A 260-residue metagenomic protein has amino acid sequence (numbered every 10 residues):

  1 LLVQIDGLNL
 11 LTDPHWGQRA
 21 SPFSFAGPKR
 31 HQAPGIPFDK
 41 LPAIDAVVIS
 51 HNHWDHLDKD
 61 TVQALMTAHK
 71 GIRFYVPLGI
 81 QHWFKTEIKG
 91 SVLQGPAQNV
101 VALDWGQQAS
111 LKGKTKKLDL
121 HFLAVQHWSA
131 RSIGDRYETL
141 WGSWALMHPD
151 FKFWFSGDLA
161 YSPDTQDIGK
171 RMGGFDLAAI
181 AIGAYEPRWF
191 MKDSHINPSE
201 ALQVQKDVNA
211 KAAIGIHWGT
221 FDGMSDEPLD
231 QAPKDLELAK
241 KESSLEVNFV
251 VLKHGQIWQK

Functional and structural regions predicted by a protein language model:
L1, W16-Q18, W54, H127 (+3 more regions): Short, solvent-exposed loop/turn segments at secondary-structure junctions
L1-K40, L146-G157, D176-G183, L236-L238 (+1 more regions): Metallo-beta-lactamase
I5-N52, D60-T67, G79, A130-R136 (+1 more regions): Pre-active-site segment of Zn-dependent metallo-hydrolases
A20, L57, F84, A130 (+2 more regions): Glycine/Thr-rich phosphate-binding loops of Rossmann-like dinucleotide-binding domains
F38-K40, A46, R73-Y75, G79-H82 (+1 more regions): Cap/insert and terminal regions of metallo-dependent hydrolase folds
D58-M66, A201-L202, N209-A210: Histidine-anchored nucleotide/phosphate-binding helix
H69-F74, K152-F153: Short active-site oxyanion
V76-F151, D235-Q256: Metallo-beta-lactamase
